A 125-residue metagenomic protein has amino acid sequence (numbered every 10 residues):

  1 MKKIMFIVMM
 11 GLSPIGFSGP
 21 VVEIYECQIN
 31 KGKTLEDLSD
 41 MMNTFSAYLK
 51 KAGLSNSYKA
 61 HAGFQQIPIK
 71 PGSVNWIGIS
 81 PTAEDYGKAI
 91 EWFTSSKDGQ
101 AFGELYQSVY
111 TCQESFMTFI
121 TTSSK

Functional and structural regions predicted by a protein language model:
M1-I4: Positively charged n-region of N-terminal signal peptides that target proteins for export
V8-M10, P14-S96, S108-K125: Short S/T/G/P-rich N-terminal loop/turn motif that feeds into the first structured element of a domain
F102-G103: Non-heme di-metal
